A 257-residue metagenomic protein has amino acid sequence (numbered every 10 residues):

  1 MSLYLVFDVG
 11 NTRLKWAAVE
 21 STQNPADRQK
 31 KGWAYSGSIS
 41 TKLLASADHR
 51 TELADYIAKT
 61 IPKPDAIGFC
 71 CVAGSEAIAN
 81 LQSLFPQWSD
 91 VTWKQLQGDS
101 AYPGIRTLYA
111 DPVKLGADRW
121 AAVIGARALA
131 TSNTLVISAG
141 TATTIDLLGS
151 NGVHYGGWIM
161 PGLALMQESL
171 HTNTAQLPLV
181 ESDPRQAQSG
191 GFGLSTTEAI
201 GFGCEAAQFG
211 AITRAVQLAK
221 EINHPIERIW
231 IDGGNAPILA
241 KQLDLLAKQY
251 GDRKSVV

Functional and structural regions predicted by a protein language model:
L3-P62, V153-Q176, Q186: Short glycine-rich, Thr/Ser-proximal phosphate-binding strand/loop in the N-terminal lobe of ATP-dependent enzymes
Y4-D8, A66-G68, T134-S138, W230: Short glycine-aspartate micro-motif
S36-I39, Q186-R228, A247-Y250: Adenine-nucleotide phosphate-binding core of ATP-dependent small-molecule kinases
R50-A66, A215-E227: Phosphate/pyrophosphate-binding loops at sites that engage ATP/ADP/AMP, CoA/4′-phosphopantetheine, polyphosphate
I57-K59, K63-P86: Phosphate-bearing ligand-interacting subdomains that bind or position ATP/ADP/UDP/GDP/NAD(P) or nucleotide-linked
P62-A73, W93-Q95, N223-N235: Short glycine-rich phosphate-binding loop at a beta-alpha junction
V91-Q95, S100-N173, E205-V216, A247-Y250: Phosphate-binding/catalytic loop of phosphoryl-transfer enzymes
V256-V257: Conserved small/polar residues in nucleotide/adenosyl-binding loops
